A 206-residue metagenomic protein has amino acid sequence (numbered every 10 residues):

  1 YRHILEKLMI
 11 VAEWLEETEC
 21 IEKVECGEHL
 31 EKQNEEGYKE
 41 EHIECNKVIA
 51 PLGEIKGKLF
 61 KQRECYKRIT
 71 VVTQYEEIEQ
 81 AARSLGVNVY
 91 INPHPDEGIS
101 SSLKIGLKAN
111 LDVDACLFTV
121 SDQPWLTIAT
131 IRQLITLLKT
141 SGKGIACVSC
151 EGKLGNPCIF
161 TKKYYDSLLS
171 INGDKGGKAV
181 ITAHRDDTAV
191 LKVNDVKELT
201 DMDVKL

Functional and structural regions predicted by a protein language model:
Y1-L30, G37, I43-I55: Short, strongly patterned local motifs
K56-A115, A129: Conserved N-terminal catalytic core of the sugar/cofactor nucleotidyltransferase
E64, L111, K139, N172 (+1 more regions): Short conserved AdoMet
R68, N88, G144, D187-A189 (+1 more regions): Conserved beta-strand segments of alpha/beta enzyme cores
T70, Q123, N156-I159, L169 (+1 more regions): A residue-level structural signature of the nucleotidyltransferase/glycosyltransferase Rossmann-like core
E97-K162: Conserved beta-loop-beta/alpha segment of the NTase-like Rossmann-fold superfamily that binds/positions NTPs
D166, S170-L206: Conserved alpha/beta core of the MobA/IspD/sugar-nucleotide pyrophosphorylase nucleotidyltransferase superfamily
